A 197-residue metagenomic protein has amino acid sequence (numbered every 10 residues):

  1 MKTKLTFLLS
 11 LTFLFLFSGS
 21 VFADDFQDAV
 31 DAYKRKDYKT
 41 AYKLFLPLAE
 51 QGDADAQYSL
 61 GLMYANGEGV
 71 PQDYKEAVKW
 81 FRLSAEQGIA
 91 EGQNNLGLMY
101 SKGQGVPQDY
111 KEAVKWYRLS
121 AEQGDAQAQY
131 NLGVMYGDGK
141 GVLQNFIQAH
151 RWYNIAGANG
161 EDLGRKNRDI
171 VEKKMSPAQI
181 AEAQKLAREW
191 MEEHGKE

Functional and structural regions predicted by a protein language model:
M1-L9: Bacterial N-terminal signal peptides that target proteins for export
S10-L11, V21: Cleavable N-terminal signal peptides
D25-A32, L44-L48, S59-N66, N95-K102 (+2 more regions): Hydrophobic face of amphipathic alpha-helices that form TPR/SEL1-like repeat modules and related alpha-solenoid
D28, E161-E197: Terminal, low-structured helical/coil segments at or just beyond the last alpha-helical repeat
A32-D37, F45, E50-D53, N66-E68 (+11 more regions): Short helix-capping/linker turns of helical repeat alpha-solenoids
